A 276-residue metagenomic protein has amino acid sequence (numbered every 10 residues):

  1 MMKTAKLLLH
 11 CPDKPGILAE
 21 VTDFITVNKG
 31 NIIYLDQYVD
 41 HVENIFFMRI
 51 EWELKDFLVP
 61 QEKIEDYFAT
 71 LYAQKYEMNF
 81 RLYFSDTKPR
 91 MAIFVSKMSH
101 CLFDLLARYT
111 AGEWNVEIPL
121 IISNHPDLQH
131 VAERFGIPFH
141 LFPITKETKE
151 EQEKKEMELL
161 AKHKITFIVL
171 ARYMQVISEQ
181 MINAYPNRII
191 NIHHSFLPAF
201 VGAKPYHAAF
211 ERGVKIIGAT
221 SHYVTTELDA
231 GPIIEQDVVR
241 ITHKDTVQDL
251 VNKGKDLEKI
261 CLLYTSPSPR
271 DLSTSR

Functional and structural regions predicted by a protein language model:
M2-P89: A conserved regulatory-domain signal marking ACT and ACT-like small-molecule sensing domains and adjacent regulatory
A92-H100: Short, glycine-rich nucleotide/cofactor-binding loops
C101-T110: Histidine-anchored nucleotide/phosphate-binding helix
Y109-E117: A short alpha->loop->secondary-structure connector
E117-H125: Short internal beta-strands
H125, T148-Q152, H163-S266: Donor/substrate-binding cores of folate-linked one-carbon enzymes
E133, I137-H163: Adenosine-nucleotide cofactor-binding segment
Y264-R276: Single conserved hydrophobic/aromatic residue that forms the stacking wall/gate of nucleotide- or nucleobase-binding
